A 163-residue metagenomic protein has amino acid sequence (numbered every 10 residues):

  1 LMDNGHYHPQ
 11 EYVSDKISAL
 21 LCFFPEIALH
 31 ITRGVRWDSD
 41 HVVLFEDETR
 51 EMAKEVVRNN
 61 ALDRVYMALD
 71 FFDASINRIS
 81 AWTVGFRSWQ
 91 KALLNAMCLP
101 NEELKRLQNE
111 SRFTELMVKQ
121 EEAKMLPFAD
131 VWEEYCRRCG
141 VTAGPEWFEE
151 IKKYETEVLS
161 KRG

Functional and structural regions predicted by a protein language model:
M2, H8-G163: Histidine-acidic metal/acid-base catalytic patches
